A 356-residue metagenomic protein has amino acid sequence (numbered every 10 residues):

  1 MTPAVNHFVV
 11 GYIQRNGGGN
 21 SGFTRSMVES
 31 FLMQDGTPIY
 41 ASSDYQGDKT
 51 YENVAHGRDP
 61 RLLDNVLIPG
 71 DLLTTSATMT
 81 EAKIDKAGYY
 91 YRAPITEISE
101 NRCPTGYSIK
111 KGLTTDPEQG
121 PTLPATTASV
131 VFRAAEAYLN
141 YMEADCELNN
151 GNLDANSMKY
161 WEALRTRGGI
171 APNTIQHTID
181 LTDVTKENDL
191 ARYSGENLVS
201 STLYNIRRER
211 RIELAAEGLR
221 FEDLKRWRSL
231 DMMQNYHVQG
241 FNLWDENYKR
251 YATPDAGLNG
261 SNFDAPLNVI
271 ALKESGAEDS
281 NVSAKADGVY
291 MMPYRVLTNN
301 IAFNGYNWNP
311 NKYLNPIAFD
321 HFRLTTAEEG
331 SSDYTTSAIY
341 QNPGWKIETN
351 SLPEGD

Functional and structural regions predicted by a protein language model:
M1-Q14, G18-R25, L32-D356: Acidic/polar-rich alpha-helix caps and helix-coil junctions
